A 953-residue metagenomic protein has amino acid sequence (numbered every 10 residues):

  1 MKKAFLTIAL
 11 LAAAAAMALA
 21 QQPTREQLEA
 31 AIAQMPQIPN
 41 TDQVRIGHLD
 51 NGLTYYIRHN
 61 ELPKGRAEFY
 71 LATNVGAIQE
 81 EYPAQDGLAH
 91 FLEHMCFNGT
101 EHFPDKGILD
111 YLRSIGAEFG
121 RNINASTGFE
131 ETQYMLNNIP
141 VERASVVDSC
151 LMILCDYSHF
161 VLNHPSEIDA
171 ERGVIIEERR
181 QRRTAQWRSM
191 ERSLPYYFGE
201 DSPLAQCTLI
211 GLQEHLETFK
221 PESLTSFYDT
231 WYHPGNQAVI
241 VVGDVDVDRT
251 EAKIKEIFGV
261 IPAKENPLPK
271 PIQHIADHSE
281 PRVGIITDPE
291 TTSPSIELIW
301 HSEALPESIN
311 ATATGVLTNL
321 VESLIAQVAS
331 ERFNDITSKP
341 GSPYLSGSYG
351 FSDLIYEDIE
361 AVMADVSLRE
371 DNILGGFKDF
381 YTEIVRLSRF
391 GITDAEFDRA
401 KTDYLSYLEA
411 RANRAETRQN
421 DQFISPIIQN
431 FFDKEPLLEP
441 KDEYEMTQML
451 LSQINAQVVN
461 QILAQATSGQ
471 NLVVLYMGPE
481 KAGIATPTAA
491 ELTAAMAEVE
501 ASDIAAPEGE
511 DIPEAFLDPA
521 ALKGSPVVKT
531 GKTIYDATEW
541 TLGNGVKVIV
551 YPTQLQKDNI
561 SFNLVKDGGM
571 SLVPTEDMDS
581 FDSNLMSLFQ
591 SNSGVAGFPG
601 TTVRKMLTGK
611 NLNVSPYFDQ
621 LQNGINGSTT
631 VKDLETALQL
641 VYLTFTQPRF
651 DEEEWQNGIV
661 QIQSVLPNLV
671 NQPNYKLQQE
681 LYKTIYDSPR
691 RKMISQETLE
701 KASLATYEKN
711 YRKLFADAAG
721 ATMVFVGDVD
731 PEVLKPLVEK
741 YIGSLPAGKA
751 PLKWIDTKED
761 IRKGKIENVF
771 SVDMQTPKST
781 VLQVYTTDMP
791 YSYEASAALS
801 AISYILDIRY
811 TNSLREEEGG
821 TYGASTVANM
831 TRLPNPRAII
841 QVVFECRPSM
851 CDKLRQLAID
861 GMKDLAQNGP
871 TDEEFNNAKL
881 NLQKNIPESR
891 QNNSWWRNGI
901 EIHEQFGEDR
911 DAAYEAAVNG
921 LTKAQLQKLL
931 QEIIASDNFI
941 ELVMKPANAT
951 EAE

Functional and structural regions predicted by a protein language model:
F5-T7, Q21-D110, S149-M152, T225-S342 (+8 more regions): His/Glu-rich zincin catalytic helix
T7, V44, N122, T225-D229 (+15 more regions): Generic recognition of flexible, low-complexity loop/linker segments
A9-L19: Hydrophobic h-region of N-terminal signal peptides that target proteins for export in Gram-negative bacteria
Y56-R58, P63-P83, G87-A89, K106-D156 (+15 more regions): M16 family metallopeptidases and their MPP-like homologs
F129-Q133, A170-E177: Short, structured secondary-structure elements that scaffold catalytic or ligand/cofactor-binding regions
G173-R182, I272-P289, A400-A415, G483 (+4 more regions): Short, conserved secondary-structure transition motifs
L216-L224, L699-Y707: Alpha-helical scaffold elements lining the catalytic groove of polysaccharide deacetylases
S452-L475, P479-I484: Extended, domain-scale alpha-helical bundle/helix-rich regions
